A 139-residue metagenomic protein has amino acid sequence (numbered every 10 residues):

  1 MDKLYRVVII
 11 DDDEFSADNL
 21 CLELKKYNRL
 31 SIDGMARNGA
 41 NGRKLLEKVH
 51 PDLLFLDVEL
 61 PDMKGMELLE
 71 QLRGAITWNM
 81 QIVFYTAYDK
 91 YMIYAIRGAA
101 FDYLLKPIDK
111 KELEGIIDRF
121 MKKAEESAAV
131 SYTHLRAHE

Functional and structural regions predicted by a protein language model:
L4-F15, L20-L24: Conserved acidic segment of CheY-like receiver
I10-D11, A36, L54: Conserved sequence signature across two-component system core domains
D13, L56-L60, E139: Residue immediately C-terminal to the conserved phosphorylatable aspartate in receiver
E23-K26, L45: Alpha-helical interaction/dimerization surfaces of two-component signaling modules
N28-I32, W78: A generic structural motif
D33-A40: Conserved Asp/Asn-Gly motif in the active-site loop of CheY-like receiver
N41-S131: CheY-like receiver
T133-E139: Conserved small/polar residues in nucleotide/adenosyl-binding loops
